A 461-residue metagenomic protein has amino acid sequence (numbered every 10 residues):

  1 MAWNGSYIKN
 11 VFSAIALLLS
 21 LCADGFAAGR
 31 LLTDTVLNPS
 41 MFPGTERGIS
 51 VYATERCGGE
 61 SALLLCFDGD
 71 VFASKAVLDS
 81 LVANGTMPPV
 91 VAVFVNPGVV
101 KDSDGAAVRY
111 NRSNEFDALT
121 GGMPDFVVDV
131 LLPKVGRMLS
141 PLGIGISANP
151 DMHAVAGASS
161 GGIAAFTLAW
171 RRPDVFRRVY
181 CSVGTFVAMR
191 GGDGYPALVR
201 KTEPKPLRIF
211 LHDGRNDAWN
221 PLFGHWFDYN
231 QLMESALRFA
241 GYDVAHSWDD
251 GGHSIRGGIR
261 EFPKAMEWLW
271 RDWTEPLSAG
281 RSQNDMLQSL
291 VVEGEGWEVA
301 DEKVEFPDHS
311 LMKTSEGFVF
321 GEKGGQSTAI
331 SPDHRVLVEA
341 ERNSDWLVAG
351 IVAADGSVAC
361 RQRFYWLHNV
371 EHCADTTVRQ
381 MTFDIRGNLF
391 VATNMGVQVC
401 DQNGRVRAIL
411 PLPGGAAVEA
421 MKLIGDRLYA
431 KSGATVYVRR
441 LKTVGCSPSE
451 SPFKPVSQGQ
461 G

Functional and structural regions predicted by a protein language model:
F12-D24: Bacterial N-terminal signal peptides
A28-R281: Non-catalytic cap/lid and distal C-terminal segments of serine-dependent acyl enzymes
S278-V299, G356-V358, P448, G459: Blade/loop signatures of beta-propeller domains
E298-D301, V358-W366, A408-P411, P448-V456: Beta-propeller fold detector
K303-L337, L367-N388, A392, G415-D426 (+1 more regions): Beta-rich, blade/repeat-based domains predominating in secreted/periplasmic proteins but also intracellular
E305, K323, R342, V352 (+3 more regions): Short loop/turn segments immediately following the C-termini of beta-strands
A349-S357, R440-P448: Short loop/turn segments immediately following beta-strands, especially the blade-tip and inter-blade linker loops
